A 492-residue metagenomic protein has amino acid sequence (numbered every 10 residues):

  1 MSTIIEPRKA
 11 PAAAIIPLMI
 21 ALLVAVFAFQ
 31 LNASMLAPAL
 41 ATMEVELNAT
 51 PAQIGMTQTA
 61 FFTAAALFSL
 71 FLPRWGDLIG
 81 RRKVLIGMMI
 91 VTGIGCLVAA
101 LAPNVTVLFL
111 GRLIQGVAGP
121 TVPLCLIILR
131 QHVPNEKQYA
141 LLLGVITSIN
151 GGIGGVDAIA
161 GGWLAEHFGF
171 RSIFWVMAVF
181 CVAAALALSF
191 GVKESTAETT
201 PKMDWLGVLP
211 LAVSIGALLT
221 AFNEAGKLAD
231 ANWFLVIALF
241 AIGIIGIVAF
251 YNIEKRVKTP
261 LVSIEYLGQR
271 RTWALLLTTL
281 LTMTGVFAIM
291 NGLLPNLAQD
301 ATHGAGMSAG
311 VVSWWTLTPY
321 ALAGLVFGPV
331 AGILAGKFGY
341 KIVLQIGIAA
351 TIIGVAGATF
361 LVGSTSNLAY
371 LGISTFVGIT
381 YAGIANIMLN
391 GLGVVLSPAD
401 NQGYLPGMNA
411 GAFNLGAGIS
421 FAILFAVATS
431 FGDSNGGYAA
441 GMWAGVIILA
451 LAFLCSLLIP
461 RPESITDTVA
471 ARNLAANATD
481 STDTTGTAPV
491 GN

Functional and structural regions predicted by a protein language model:
A14-P51, Q58, A65-L72, V107 (+3 more regions): Extracytoplasmic
I15-F29, L36-P38, P51, F234 (+1 more regions): 12-transmembrane solute porter fold
E46-N48, G80, A100-V107, G169 (+2 more regions): Helix-breaking motifs and short loop linkers at transmembrane-helix boundaries and internal kinks in secondary membrane
T59-P73, P123-I127, T318-V330: Central cavity-lining transmembrane alpha-helices of secondary-active solute carriers, predominantly the Major
L67-V105: Conserved MFS/SLC helix-loop-helix module at the cytosolic interface between two early adjacent transmembrane helices
V91-V98, T106-Q115, L368-F376: Paired small-residue
I114-S148: Cytoplasmic helix-loop-helix junction between adjacent transmembrane helices in 12-TM secondary transporters
E166-T278: Hydrophobic transmembrane-helix bundles of small-molecule transporters
